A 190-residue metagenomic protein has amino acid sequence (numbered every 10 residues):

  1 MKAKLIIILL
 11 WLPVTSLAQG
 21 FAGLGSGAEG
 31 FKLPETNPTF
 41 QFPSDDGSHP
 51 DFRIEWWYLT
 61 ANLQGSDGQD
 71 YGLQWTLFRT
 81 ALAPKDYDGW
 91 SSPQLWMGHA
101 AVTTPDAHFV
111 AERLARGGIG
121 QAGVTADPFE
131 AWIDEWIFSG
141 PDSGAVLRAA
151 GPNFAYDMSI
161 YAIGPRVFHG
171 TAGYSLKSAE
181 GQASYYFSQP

Functional and structural regions predicted by a protein language model:
K4-S16: Bacterial N-terminal signal peptides
P13, L17-P190: Targeting-peptide/extracellular-domain and disordered-appendage signature
